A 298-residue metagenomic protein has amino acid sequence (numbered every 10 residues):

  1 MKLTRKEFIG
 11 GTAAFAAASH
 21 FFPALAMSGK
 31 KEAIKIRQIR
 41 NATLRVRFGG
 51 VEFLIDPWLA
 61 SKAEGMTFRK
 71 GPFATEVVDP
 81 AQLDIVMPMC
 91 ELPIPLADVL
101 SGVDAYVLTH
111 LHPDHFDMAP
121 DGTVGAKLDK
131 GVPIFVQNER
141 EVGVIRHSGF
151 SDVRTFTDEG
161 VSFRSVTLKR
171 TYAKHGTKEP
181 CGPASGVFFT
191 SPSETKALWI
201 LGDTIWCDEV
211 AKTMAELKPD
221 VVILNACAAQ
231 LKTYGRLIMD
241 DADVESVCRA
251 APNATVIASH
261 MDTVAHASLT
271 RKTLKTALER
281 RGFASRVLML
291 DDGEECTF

Functional and structural regions predicted by a protein language model:
M1-K2, K6-A26: N-terminal export signals
T4, V136, I205-D292: Cap/insert and terminal regions of metallo-dependent hydrolase folds
F22-R47: C-terminal segment of N-terminal export signals and the immediately downstream linker at the start of the mature
M27-K31, V136-K196, T276-E295: Metallo-beta-lactamase
V46, D56, H110, L168 (+3 more regions): Divalent metal-coordination and catalytic microenvironments
V51-V107, M118-T123, K178, C207-E216: Pre-active-site segment of Zn-dependent metallo-hydrolases
S61-K62, H112-F116, E141-V144, V161-S162 (+4 more regions): Active-site environment of divalent metal-dependent phosphoester hydrolases
E64, Q82-I85, P93-V161: Active-site HxH/HxHxD metal-binding segment of metal-dependent hydrolases
